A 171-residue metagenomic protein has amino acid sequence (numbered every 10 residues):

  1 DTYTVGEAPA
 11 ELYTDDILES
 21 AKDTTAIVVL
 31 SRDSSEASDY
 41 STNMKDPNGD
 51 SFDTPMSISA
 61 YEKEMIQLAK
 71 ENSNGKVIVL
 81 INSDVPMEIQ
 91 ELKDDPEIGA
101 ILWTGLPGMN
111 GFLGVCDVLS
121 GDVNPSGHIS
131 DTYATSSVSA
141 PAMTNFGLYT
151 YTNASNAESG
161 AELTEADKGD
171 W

Functional and structural regions predicted by a protein language model:
D1-W171: C-terminal non-catalytic regions of proteins with extracellular/luminal or membrane-system context
